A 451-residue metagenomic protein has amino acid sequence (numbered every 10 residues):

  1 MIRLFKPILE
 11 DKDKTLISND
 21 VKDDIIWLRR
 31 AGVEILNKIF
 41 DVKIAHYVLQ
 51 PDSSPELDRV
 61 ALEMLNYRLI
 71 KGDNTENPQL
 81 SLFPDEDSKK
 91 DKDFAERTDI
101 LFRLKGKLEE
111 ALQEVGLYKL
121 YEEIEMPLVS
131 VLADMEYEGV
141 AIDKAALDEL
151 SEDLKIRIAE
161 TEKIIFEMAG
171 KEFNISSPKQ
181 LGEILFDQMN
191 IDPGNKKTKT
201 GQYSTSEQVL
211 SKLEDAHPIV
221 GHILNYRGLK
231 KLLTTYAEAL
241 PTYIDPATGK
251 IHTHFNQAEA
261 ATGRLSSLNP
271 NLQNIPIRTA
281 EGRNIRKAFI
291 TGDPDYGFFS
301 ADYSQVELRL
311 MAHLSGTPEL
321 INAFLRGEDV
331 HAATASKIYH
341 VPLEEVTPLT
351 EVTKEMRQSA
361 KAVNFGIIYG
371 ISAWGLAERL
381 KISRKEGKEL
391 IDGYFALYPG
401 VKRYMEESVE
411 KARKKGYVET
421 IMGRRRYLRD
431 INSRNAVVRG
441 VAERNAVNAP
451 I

Functional and structural regions predicted by a protein language model:
M1, L16-I17, D52, V60 (+8 more regions): Conserved "right-hand" nucleotidyltransferase catalytic core of DNA-directed polymerases
M1-K14: Short, basic/hydrophobic alpha-helical segments
P7-I8, W27, I164, G393: Alpha-helical scaffold elements within enzyme catalytic domains, especially in hydrolases
D13-V21, S300: Acidic beta-strand-to-loop metal/phosphate-binding motif
D24-A111, M126-Y137, P178-K179, Q273 (+3 more regions): Helical catalytic core of nucleic-acid polymerases
D99-F102, V447-I451: Conserved pre-motif C helix in the palm subdomain of viral-like polymerases
V209, V441-P450: Short hinge/gating elements
